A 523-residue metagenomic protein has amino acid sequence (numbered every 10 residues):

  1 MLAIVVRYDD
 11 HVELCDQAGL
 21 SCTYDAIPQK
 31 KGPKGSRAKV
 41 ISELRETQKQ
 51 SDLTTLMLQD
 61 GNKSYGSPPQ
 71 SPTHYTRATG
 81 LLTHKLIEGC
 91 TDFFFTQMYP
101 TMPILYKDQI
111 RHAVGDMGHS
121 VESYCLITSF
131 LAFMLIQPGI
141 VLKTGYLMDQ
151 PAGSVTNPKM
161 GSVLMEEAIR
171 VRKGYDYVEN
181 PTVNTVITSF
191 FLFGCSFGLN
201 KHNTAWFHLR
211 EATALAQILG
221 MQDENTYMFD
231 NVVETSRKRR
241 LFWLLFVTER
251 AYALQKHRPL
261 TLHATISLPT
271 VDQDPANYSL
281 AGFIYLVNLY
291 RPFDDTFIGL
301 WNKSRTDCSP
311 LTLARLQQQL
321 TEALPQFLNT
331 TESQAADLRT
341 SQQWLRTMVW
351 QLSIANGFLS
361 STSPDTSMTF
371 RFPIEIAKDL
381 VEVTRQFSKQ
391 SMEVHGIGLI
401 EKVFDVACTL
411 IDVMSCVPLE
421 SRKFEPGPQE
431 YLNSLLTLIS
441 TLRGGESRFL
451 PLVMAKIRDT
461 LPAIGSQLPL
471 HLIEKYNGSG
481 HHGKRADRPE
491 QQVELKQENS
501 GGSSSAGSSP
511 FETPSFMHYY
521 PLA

Functional and structural regions predicted by a protein language model:
M1-Q29, E393: N-terminal cysteine-rich, zinc-dependent DNA-binding domains of eukaryotic transcription factors
L2, Q109-D116, M134-I136, S162-D223 (+4 more regions): Hydrophobic/aromatic-rich effector regions of fungal transcription factors
S21, P259-T261, L268, P292-D337 (+1 more regions): Fungal C-terminal regulatory tails
Y24-D25, K39-E43, T47-D52, L56 (+5 more regions): Fungal transcription factor middle regulatory core
Q29-H74, W206, R250: Intrinsically disordered, low-complexity regulatory regions of eukaryotic transcription factors
Q70-N184, F190-K201, Q273-N277, F327-A336 (+2 more regions): C-terminal transcriptional activation/regulatory domains of eukaryotic transcription factors
E122, L126, N184, E234-R237 (+5 more regions): Structural signature of alpha-solenoid helical repeat junctions
L126-I127, L131, N184-T185, S189 (+4 more regions): TPR repeat positional signature
